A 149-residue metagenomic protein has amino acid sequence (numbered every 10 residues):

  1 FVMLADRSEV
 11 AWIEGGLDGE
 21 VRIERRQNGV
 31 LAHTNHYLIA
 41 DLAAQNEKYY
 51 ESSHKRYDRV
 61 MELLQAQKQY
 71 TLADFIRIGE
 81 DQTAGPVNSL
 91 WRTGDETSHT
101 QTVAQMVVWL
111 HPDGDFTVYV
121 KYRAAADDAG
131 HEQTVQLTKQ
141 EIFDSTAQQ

Functional and structural regions predicted by a protein language model:
F1-W12, G16-Q149: C-terminus-biased signal that marks the final domain/tail of proteins
